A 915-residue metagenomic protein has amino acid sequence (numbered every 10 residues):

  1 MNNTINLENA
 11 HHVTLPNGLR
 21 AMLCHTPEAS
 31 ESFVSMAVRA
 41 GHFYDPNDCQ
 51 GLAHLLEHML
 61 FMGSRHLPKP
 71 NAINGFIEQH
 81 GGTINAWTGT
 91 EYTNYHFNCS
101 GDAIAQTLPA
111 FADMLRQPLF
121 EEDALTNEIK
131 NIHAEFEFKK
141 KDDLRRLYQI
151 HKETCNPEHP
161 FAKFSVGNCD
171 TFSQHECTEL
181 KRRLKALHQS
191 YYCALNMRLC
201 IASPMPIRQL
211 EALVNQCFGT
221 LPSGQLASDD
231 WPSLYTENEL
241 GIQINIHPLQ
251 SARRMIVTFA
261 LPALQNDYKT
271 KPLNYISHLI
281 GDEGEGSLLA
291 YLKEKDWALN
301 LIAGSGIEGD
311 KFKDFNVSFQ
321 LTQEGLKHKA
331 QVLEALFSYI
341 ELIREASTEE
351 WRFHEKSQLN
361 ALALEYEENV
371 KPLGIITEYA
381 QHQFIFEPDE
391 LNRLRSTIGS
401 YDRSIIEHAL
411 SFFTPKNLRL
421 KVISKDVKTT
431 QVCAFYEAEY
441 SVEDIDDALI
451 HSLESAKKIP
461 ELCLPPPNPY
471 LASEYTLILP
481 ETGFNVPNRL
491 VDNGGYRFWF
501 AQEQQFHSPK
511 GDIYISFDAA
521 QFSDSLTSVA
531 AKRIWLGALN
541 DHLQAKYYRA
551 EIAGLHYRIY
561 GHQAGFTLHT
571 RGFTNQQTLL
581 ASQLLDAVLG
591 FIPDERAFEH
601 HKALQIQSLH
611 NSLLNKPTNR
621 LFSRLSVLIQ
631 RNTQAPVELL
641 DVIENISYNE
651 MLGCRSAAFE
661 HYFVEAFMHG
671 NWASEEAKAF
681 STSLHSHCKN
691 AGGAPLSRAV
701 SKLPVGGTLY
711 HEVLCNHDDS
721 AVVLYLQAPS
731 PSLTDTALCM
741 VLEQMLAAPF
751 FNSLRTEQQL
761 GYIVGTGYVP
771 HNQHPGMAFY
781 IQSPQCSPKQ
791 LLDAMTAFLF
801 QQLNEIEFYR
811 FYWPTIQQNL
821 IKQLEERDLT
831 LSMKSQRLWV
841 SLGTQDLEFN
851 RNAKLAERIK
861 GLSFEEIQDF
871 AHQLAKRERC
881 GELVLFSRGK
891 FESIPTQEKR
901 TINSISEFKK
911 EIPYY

Functional and structural regions predicted by a protein language model:
N2-E31, S473-P509: N- or domain-start disorder-to-order transition segments that initiate the globular core
E28, F33-N98, K163-N168, D282-N300 (+5 more regions): M16/MPP (pitrilysin/insulinase) zinc-metallopeptidase core fold and M16-derived inactive scaffolds
M62-H66, N98-N131, K311-E368, K546 (+3 more regions): M16/insulysin-pitrilysin zinc metalloprotease superfamily fold
E122-K130, D143-L144, Q149-K152, N156 (+13 more regions): Non-catalytic accessory/assembly modules
C200, R352-E503, L621-C688, A699-L703 (+3 more regions): C-terminal regions of mature proteins
E211-A227, F680-A694: Glycine-centered hinge/linker elements that transmit conformational signals in sensory and ligand-binding systems
S251-A252, P487-F517, Q521, A530 (+1 more regions): Active-site-adjacent "gating/activation" loops or surface patches in catalytic cores
